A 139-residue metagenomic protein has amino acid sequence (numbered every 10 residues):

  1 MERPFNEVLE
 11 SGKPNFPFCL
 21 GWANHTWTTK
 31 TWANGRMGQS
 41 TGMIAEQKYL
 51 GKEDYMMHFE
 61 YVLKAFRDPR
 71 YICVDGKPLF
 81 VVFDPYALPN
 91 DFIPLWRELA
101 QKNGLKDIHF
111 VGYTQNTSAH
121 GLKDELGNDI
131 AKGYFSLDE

Functional and structural regions predicted by a protein language model:
M1-E139: Glycan-processing catalytic domains of CAZymes
